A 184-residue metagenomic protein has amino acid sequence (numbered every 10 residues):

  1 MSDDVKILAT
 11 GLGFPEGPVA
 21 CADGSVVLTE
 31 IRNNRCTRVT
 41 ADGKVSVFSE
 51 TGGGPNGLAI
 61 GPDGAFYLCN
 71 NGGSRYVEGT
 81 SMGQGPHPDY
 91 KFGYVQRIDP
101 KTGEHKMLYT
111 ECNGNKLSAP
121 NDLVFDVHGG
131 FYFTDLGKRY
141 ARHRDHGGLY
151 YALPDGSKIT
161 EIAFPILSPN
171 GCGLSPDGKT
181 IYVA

Functional and structural regions predicted by a protein language model:
M1-A184: Sequence-structural signature of mature extracellular/luminal beta-sheet repeat domains, prominently beta-propellers
